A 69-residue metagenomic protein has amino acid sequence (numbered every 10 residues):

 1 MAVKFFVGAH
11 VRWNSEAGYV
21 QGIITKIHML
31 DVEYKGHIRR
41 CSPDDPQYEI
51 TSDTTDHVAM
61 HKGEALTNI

Functional and structural regions predicted by a protein language model:
A2-H61, T67-I69: Basic/aromatic-rich interaction segments and small domains that mediate binding to polyanionic partners
